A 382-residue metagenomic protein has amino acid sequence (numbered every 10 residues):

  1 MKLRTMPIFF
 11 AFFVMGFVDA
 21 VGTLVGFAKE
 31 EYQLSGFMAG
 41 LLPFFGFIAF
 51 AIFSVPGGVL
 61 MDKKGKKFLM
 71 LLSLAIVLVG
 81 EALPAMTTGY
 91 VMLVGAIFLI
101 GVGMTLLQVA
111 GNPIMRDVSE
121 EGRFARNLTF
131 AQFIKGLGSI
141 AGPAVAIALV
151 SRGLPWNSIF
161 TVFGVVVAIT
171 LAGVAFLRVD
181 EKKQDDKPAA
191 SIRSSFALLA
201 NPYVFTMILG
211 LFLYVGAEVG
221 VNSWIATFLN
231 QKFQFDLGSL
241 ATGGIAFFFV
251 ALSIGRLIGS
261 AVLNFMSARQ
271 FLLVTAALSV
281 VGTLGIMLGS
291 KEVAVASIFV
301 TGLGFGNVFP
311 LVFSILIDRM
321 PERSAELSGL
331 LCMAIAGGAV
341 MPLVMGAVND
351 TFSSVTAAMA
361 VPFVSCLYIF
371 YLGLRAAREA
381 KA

Functional and structural regions predicted by a protein language model:
L3-L34, N112, V221-A226: Extracytoplasmic
V21-G22, A200-A246, S253: Extracytoplasmic gate region of multi-pass secondary transporters
Q33, G65, M86-V91, L288-S290 (+1 more regions): Helix-breaking motifs and short loop linkers at transmembrane-helix boundaries and internal kinks in secondary membrane
F44-G58, A246-I258: Central cavity-lining transmembrane alpha-helices of secondary-active solute carriers, predominantly the Major
I52-V91: Conserved MFS/SLC helix-loop-helix module at the cytosolic interface between two early adjacent transmembrane helices
A96-F133: Cytoplasmic helix-loop-helix junction between adjacent transmembrane helices in 12-TM secondary transporters
G122, F130-V179: Helix-loop-helix hairpin linking two adjacent transmembrane segments in secondary transporters
S267-V312: C-terminal transmembrane helical hairpin of 12-TM major facilitator-type secondary transporters
